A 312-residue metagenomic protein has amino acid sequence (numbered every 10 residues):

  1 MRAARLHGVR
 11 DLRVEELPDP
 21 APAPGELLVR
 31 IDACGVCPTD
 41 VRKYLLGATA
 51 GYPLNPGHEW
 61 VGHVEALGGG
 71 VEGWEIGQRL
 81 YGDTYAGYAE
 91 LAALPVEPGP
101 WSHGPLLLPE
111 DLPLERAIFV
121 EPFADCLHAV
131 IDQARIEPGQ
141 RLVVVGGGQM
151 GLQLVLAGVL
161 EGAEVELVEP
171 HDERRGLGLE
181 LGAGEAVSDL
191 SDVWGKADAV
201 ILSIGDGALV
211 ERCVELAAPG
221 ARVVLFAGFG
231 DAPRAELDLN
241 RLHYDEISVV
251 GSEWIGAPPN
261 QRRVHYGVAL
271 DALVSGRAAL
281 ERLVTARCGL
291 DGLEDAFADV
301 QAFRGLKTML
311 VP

Functional and structural regions predicted by a protein language model:
P18-G35, L45-G87, P109: Glycine-rich beta-strand-centered segment in the early N-terminal region that forms part of a ligand/cofactor-binding
G82-V145: NAD(P)H dinucleotide-binding glycine-rich loop of Rossmann-like/cofactor-binding domains, especially the beta1-alpha1
A134-I136, G176, L181-S248: Glycine-rich cofactor phosphate-binding loops and adjacent beta1-alpha1 units of small-molecule cofactor enzyme domains
G151-L152: N-terminal Rossmann-fold NAD(P) dinucleotide-binding loop
L160-E164, P219: Conserved S-adenosyl-L-methionine
E169: Conserved acidic E/D residue at the C-terminus of a beta-strand in Rossmann-like folds
P233-V284: C-terminal substrate-binding/catalytic core of Rossmann-like NAD(P)-dependent dehydrogenases/reductases
R263-P312: C-terminal hydrophobic helical "lid"/dimerization subdomain of Rossmann-like NAD(P)H-dependent oxidoreductases
